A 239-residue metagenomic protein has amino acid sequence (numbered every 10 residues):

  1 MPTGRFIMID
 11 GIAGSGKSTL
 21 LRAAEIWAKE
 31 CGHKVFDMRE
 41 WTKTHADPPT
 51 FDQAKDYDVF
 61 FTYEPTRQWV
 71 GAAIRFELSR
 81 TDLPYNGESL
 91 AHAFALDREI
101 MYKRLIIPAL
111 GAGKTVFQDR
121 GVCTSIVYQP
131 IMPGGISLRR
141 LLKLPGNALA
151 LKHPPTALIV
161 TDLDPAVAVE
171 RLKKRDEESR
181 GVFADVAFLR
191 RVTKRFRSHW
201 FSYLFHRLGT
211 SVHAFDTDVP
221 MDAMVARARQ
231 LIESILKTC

Functional and structural regions predicted by a protein language model:
P2, A23-W27, C31, A166-C239: NTP-dependent small-molecule kinase module
F6: Walker A (P-loop) ATP-phosphate-binding motif of ABC ATPase nucleotide-binding domains
I9: Hydrophobic anchor at the beta1->P-loop junction of P-loop NTPases
G14-S15: ATP-binding Walker
S18: Walker A/P-loop
T42-K143: ATP-dependent small-molecule kinase phosphotransfer cores that center on conserved nucleotide phosphate-binding segments
Y57, K152-A157, G209-S211: Short glycine-/polar-rich loops that comprise or flank the Walker A/P-loop and associated switch/sensor motifs
T124-R195: A glycine- and Lys/Arg-enriched "phosphate-lid" helix/loop adjacent to the NTP-binding pocket of small-molecule kinases
